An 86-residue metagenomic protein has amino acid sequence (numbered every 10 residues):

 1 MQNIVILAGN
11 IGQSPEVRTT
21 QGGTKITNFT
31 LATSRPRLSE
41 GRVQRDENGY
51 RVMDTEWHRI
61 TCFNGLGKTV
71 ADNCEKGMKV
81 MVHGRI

Functional and structural regions predicted by a protein language model:
M1-I86: Single-stranded nucleic acid-binding surfaces, predominantly the OB-fold ssDNA-binding core
